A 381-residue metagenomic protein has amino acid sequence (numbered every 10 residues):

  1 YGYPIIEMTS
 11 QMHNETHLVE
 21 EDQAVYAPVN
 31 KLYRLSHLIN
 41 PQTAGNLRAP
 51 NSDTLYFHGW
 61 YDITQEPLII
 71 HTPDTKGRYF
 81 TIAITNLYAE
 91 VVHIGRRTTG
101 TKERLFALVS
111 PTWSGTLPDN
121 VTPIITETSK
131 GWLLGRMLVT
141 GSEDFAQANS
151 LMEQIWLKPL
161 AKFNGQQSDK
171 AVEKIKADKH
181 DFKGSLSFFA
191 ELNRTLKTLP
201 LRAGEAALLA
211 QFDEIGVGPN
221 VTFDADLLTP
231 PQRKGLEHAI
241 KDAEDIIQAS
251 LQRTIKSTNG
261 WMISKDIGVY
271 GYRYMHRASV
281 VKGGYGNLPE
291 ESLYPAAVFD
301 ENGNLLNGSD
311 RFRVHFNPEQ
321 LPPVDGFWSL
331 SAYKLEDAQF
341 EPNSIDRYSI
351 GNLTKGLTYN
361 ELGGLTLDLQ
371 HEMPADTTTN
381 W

Functional and structural regions predicted by a protein language model:
Y1-W381: A compositional/structural signature for long, glycine/proline-rich flexible linkers and loops on extracytoplasmic
